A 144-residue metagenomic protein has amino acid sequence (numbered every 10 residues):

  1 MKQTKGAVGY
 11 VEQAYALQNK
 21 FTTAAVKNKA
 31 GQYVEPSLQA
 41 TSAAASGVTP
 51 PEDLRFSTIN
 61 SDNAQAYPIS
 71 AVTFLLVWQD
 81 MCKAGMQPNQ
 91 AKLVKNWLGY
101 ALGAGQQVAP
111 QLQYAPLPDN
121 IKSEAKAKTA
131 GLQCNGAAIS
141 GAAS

Functional and structural regions predicted by a protein language model:
M1-G47: Ligand-binding pocket segment of bilobal, Venus flytrap-like solute-binding proteins
A7-G9, N19, D53-R55, I59-S61 (+1 more regions): Residue-level detector of functional hotspots within protein domains
A40-Q65: Cyclophilin-type peptidyl-prolyl cis-trans isomerase
N60-Q65, S70-S144: Extracellular/periplasmic juxtamembrane helices and adjacent flexible linkers that interface with membrane partners
